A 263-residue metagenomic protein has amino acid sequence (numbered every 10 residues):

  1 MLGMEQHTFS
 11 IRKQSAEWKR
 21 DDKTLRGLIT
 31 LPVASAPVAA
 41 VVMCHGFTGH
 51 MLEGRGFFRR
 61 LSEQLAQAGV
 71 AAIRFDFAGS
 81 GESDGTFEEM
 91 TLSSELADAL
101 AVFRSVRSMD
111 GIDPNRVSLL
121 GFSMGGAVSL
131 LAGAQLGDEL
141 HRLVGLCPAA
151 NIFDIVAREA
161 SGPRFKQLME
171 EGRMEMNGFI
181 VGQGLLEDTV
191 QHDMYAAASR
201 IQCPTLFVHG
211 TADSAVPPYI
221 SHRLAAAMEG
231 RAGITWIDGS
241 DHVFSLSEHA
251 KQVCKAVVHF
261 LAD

Functional and structural regions predicted by a protein language model:
L2-A39: N-terminal cap/lid segment of alpha/beta-hydrolase-fold proteins
T48-S62, F77: The serine-hydrolase catalytic nucleophile loop
E89-D110: Alpha/beta-hydrolase active-site loop
Q135-G184: Hydrolase active-site cap/lid region
R200-I201, F207-H209, D213: Short beta-strand/loop motif that positions the catalytic acidic residue of the alpha/beta-hydrolase fold
C203, P217-A226, H249: Short alpha-helix in the alpha/beta-hydrolase fold that links the catalytic acid
A212-V216, V243: Acidic catalytic loop of the alpha/beta-hydrolase fold
S240-Q252: Catalytic histidine-centered segment of alpha/beta-hydrolase-like enzymes
